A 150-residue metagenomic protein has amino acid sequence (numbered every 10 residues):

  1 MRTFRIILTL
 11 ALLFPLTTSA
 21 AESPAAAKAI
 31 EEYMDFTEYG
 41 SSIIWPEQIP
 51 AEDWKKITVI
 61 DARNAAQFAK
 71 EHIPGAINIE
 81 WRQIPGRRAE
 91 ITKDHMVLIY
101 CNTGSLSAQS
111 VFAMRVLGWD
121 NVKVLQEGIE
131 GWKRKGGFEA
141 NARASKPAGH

Functional and structural regions predicted by a protein language model:
R2-R5, S19-P50, W54-I57, A65-M96 (+1 more regions): Rhodanese-like catalytic fold shared by cysteine-dependent sulfurtransferases and DSP/PTP-type phosphatases
I7-T17: Bacterial N-terminal signal peptides
I60: Active-site flanking residues adjacent to catalytic metal/cofactor-binding acidic residues
Y100-C101: Short, surface-exposed ligand- or partner-binding patches at beta-edge/loop junctions that are enriched in aromatics
